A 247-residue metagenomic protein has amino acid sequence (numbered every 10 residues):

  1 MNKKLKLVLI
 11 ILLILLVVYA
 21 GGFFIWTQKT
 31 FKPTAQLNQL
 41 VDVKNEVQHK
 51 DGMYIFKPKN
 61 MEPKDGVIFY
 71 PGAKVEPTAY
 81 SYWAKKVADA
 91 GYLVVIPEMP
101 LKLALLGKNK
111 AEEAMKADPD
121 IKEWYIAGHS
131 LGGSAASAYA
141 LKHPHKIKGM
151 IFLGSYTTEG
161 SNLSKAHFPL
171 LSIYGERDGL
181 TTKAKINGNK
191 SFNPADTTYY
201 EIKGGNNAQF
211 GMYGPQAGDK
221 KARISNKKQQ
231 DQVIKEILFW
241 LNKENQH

Functional and structural regions predicted by a protein language model:
M1-N45: N-terminal membrane-anchoring alpha-helices
K64-G72: Short beta-strand element of the alpha/beta-hydrolase
P71-V75, E176-R177: Active-site glycine-rich loops that stabilize anionic/oxyanionic intermediates across multiple enzyme folds
A84-A104: Conserved alpha/beta-hydrolase
G128-A136: Gly/Ala-rich beta-loop-alpha elbow adjacent to hydrolase catalytic centers
A166, S172-Y174: Short beta-strand/loop motif that positions the catalytic acidic residue of the alpha/beta-hydrolase fold
Y174-K228: Active-site-adjacent alpha-helix of alpha/beta-hydrolase-fold enzymes
